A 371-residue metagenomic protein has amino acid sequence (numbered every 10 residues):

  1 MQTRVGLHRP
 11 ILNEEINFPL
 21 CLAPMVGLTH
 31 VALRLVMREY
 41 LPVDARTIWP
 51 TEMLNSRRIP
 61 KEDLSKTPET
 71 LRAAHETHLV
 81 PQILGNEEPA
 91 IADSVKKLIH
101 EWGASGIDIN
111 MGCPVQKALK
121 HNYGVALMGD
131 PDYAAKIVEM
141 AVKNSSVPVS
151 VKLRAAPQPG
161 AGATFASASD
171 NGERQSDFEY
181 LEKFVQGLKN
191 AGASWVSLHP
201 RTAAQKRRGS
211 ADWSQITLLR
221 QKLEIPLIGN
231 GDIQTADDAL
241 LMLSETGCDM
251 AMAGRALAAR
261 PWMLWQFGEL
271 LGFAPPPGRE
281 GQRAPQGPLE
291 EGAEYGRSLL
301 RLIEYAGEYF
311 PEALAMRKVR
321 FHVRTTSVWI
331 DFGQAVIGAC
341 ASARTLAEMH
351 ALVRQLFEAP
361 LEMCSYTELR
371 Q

Functional and structural regions predicted by a protein language model:
M1-L12, I16, L20-C21, N144-S146 (+5 more regions): Alpha/beta catalytic cores of nucleotide-metabolism and tRNA/nucleoside-modifying enzymes
T3-P10, M25-A104: Glycine-rich, positively charged N-terminal anion/phosphate-binding segment
L20-P24, W49-E52, L79-I83, I107 (+4 more regions): Hydrophobic faces of well-ordered beta-strands that scaffold small-molecule active sites in alpha/beta enzyme cores
M25-G27, L54-S56, L84-N86, G112-P114 (+4 more regions): Active-site beta-loop-alpha junctions enriched in small/polar residues
A32-P42, V149, L153-A163, G268-P277: Short regulatory "switch" loops immediately downstream of catalytic or recognition motifs within protein catalytic
K66-P68, N122-M128: Short glycine-enriched, charge-decorated loop/helix-capping segments at active-site entrances that position
A92-Y123, P131-I225: Alpha/beta enzyme core
